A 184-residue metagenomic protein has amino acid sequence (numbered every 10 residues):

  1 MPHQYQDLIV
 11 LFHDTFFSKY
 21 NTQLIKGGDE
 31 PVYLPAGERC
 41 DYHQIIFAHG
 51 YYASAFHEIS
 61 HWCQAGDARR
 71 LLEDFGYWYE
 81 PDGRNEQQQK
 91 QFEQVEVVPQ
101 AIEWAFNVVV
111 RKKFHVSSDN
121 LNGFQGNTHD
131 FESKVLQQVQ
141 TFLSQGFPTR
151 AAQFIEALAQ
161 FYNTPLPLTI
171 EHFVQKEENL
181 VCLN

Functional and structural regions predicted by a protein language model:
M1-Q4, E38-S54, Q89: Short pre-active-site segment immediately N-terminal to the catalytic Zn-binding motif
M1-T22, I155-P165, E171, L183: A metal-dependent hydrolase signature that marks the N-terminal structural subdomain at the beginning of catalytic folds
D14, K19-Y42, G123-G126: Catalytic zinc-binding patch centered on the HExxH motif and its immediate surroundings that defines zinc-dependent
D29, Q64-E96, H115-Q125: Post-HEXXH active-site segment of zinc metalloproteases
A53-G66: Active-site recognition of the HExxH zinc-binding catalytic motif
E93-V108: An active-site-proximal "capping" alpha-helix that borders the catalytic cofactor pocket
A105-D119: Short helix/loop segments within enzyme catalytic domains that coordinate or immediately flank catalytic cofactors
S118-N184: Pan-zinc metallopeptidase signature
